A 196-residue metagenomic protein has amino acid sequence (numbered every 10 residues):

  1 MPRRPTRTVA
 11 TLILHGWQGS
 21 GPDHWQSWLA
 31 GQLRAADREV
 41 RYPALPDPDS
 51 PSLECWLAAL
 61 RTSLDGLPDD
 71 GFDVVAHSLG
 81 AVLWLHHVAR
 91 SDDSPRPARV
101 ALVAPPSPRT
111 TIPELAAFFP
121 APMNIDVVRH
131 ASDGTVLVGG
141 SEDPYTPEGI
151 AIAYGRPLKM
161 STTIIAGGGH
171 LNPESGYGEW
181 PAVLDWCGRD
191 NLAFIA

Functional and structural regions predicted by a protein language model:
R7-D70: Active-site catalytic motif of lipid deacylating hydrolases and related acyltransferases
G16, L45-P48, V100-T110: Active-site nucleophile loop of the alpha/beta-hydrolase fold
P51-S52, G168-W180: Catalytic histidine-centered segment of alpha/beta-hydrolase-like enzymes
D73-V75, V100: Conserved alpha/beta-hydrolase fold motif
V75-L85: Gly/Ala-rich beta-loop-alpha elbow adjacent to hydrolase catalytic centers
A131-S132, V136-G139, D143: Short beta-strand/loop motif that positions the catalytic acidic residue of the alpha/beta-hydrolase fold
P144-I150: Conserved alpha/beta-hydrolase "acid-adjacent" motif
G176-A196: Catalytic active-site module of serine/aspartate enzymes centered on a nucleophile-bearing elbow/loop
